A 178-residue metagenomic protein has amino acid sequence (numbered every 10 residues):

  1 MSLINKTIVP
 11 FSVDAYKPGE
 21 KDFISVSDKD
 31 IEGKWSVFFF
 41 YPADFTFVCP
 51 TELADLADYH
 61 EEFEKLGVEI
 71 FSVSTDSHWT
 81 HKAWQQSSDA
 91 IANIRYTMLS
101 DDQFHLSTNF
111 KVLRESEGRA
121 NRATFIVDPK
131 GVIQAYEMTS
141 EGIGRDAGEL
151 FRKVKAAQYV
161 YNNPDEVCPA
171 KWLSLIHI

Functional and structural regions predicted by a protein language model:
M1-I176: Chalcogenol-based redox active-site neighborhoods
